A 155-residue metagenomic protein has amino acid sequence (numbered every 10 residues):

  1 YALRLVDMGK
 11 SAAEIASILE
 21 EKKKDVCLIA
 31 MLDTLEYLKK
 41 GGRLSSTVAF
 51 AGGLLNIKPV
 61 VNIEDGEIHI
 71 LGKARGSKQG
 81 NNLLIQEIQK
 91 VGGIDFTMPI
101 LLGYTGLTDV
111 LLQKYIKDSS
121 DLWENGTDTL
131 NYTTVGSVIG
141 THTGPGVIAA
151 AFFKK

Functional and structural regions predicted by a protein language model:
Y1-K155: Mixed-charge interfacial surface used for oligomerization/domain docking and macromolecular partner engagement
